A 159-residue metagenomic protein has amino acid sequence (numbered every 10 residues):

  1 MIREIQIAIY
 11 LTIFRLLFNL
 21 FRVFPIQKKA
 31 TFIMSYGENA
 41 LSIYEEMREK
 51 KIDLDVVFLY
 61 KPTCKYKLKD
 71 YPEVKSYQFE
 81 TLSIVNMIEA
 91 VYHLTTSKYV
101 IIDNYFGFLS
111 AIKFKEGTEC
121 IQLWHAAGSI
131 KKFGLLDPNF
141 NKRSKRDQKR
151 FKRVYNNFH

Functional and structural regions predicted by a protein language model:
M1-I88, Y99: N-terminal pre-catalytic "stem/leader" segment of glycosyltransferase-like enzymes
N19, N39, N86, H93 (+3 more regions): Detector for Asparagine
F32-I33, Y92-G107: Short N-terminal targeting/anchoring amphipathic segment
R48-K51, Y92-T96, L109-C120: Glycosyltransferases and closely related glycan-assembly transferases that use nucleotide-activated donors
Y60, N104, W124: Glycine-rich, histidine-containing beta strand-loop boundary motifs that form or position
K65-L68, F108-A111, S129-K132: Short catalytic/ligand-binding loop motif for oxyanion handling, primarily in non-cytosolic enzymes, centered on
Q78, F114-H159: Active-site-proximal region of nucleotide-activated glycan assembly enzymes, centered on histidine/acidic-rich loops
M87-A90, G107-K113, R150-K152: Catalytic micro-motifs at enzyme active sites that drive phosphoryl/nucleotidyl and oxygen chemistry
